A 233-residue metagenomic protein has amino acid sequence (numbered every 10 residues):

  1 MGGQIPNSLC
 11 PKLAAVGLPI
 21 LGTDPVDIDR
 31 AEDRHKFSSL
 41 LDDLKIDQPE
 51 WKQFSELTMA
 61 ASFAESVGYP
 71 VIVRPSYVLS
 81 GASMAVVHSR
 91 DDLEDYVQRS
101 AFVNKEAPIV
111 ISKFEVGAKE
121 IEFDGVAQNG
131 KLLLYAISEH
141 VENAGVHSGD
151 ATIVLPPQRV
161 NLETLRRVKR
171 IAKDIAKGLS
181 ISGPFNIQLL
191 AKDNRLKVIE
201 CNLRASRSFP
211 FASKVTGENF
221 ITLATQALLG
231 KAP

Functional and structural regions predicted by a protein language model:
M1-E32, D47-Q53: A short, GP-enriched loop/loop-strand-helix hinge that lies immediately N-terminal to, or at the N-terminal rim
I5-N7, L18-G22, D29, L40 (+4 more regions): ATP-dependent carboxylate activation and anion-phosphoryl transfer catalytic cores that bind Mg-ATP to form
K12, S39-L40: Well-formed, non-transmembrane alpha-helical positions, independent of function
K36: Short, glycine-/aromatic-enriched active-site segment of Class I SAM-dependent methyltransferases
W51-E56, V86-S89: Short acidic-hydrophobic, aromatic-tinged amphipathic segments that line or gate anion-handling sites
M59: Short acidic active-site motifs
